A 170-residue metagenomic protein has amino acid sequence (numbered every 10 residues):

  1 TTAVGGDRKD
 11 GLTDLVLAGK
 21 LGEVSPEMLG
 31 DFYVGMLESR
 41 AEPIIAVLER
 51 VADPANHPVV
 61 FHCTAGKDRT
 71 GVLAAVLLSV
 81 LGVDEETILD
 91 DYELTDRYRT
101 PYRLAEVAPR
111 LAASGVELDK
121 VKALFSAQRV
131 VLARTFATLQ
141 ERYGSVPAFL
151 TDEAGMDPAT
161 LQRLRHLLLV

Functional and structural regions predicted by a protein language model:
T1-V60, V72-V170: Cys-dependent protein tyrosine phosphatase-like superfamily
A65, R69-T70: Ser/Thr-glycine-rich phosphate-binding loops at phosphate-binding pockets of nucleotides, nucleotide cofactors
